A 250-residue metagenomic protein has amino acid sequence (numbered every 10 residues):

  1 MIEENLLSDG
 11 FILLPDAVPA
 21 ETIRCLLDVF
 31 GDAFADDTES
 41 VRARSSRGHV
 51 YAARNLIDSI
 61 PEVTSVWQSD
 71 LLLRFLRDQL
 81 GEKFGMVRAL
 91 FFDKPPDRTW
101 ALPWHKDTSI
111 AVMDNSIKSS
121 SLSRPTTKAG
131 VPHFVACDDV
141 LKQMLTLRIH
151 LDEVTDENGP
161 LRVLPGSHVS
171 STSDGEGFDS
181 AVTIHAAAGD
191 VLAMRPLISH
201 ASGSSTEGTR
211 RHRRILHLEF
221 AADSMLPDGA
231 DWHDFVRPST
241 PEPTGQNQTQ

Functional and structural regions predicted by a protein language model:
M1-S8, L14-T126, P241: Non-heme Fe(II)-dependent double-stranded beta-helix
G10-F11, G189: Catalytic palm active-site di-aspartate
L13-P15, G85-R88, T146, R162-V163 (+1 more regions): A structural signal for short, well-ordered beta-strand segments and their strand-loop junctions that often border
V41, L161-L164, H168-V182, A188-A193 (+1 more regions): Non-heme Fe(II)/2-oxoglutarate
R47, D139-L141, G208-H212: A generic structural micro-feature
R98-H185, M225-H233: Catalytic core of non-heme Fe(II) oxygenases with the double-stranded beta-helix
